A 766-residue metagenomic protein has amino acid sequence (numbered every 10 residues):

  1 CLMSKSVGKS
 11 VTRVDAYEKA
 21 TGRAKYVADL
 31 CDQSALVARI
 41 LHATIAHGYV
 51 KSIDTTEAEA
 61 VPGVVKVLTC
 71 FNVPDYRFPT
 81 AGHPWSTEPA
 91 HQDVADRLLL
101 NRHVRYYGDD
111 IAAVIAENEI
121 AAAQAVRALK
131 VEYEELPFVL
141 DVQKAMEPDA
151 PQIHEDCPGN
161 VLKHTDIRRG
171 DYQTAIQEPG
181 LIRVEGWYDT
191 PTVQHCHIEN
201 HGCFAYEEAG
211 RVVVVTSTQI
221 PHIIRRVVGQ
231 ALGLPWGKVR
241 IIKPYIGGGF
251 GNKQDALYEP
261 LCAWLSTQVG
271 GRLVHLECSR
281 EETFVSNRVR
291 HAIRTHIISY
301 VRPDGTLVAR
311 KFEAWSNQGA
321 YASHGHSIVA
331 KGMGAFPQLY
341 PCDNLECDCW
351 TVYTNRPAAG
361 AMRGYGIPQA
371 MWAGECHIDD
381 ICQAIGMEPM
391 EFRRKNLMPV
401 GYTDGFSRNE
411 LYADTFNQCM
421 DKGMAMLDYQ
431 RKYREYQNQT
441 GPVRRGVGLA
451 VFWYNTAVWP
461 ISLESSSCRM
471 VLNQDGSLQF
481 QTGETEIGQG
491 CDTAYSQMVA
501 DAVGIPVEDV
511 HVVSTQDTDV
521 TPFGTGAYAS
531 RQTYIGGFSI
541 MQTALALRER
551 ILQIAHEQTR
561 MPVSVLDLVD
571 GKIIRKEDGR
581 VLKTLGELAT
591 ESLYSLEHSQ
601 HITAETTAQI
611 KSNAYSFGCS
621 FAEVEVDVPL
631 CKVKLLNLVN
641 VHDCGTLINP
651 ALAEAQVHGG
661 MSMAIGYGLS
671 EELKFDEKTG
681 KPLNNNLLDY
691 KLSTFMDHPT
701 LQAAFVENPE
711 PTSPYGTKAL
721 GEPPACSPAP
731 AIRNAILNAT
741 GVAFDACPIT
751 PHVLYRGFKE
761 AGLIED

Functional and structural regions predicted by a protein language model:
L2-P158, G186, L596: Flexible, low-hydrophobicity surface segments
K9, V14-T21, E88-H91, G159-C203 (+4 more regions): Glycine-rich loop/linker segments at domain edges
V37-A43, P137, Q177-T190, C342 (+2 more regions): Short amphipathic
A38, V212-T216, S477-T482, L635-N637: Short, aliphatic-rich beta-strand segments
V61, C70-F71, G233-K238, T267-H275 (+4 more regions): C-terminal catalytic domains of large/alpha subunits in multi-subunit enzymes
R77-G82, A125-A128, R225-V227, F250-A256 (+11 more regions): Short acidic, glycine/serine/threonine-rich loops at helix termini
A150-L232, L397-S477, T606, L683-M696 (+1 more regions): Helix-loop-helix junctions that connect adjacent transmembrane helices in secondary transporters/permeases, recognized
Y245, G249-E277, C491-V499: Thiamine diphosphate
